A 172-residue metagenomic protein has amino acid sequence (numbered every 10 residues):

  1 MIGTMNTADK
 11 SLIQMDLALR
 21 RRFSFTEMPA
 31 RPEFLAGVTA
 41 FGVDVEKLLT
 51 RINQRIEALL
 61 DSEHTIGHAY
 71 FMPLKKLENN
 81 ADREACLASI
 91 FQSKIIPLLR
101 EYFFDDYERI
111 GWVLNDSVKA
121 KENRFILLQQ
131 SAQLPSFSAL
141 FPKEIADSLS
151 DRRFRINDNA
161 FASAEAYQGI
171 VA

Functional and structural regions predicted by a protein language model:
M1-A172: C-terminal regulatory/interaction module of P-loop NTP-utilizing enzymes
